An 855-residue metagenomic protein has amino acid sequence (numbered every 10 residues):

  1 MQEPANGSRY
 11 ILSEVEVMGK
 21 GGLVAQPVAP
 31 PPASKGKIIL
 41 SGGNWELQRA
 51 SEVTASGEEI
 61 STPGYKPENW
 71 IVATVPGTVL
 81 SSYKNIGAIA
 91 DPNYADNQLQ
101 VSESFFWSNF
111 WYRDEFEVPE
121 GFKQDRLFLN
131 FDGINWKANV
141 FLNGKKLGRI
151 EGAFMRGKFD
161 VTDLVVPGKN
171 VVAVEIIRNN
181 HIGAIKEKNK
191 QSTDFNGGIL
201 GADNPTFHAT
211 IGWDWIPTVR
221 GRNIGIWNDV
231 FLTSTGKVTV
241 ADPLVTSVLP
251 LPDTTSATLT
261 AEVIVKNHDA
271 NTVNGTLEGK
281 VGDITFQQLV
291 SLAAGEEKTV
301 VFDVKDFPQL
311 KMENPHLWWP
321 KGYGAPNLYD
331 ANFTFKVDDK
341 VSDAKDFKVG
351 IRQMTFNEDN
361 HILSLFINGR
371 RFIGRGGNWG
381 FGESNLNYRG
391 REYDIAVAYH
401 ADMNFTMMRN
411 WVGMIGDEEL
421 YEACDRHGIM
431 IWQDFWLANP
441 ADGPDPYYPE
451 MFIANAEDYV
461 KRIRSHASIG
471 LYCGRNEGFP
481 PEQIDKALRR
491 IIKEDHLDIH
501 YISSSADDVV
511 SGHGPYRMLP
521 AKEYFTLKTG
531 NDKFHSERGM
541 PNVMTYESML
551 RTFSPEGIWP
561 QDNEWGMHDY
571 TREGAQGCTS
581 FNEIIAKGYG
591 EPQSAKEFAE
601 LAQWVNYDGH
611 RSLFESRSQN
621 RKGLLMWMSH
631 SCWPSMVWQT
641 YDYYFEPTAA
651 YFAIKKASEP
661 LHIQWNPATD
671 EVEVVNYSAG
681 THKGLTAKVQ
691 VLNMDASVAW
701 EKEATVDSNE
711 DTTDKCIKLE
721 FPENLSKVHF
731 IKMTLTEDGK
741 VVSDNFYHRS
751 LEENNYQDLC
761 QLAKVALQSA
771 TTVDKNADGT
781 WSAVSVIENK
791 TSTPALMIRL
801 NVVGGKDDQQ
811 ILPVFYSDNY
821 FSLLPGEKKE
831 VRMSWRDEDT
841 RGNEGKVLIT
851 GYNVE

Functional and structural regions predicted by a protein language model:
M1-P27: Aromatic, loop-rich ligand-recognition surfaces of beta-strand-rich domains
P4, V15, K20, A50 (+6 more regions): Flexible loop residues that form catalytic and substrate-binding hotspots at small-molecule/glycan-binding clefts
P4-N6, E52, N135-W136, N179 (+5 more regions): Short, solvent-exposed loop/turn segments at secondary-structure junctions
G19-L23, R49, E120, I176-N180 (+11 more regions): A generic secondary-structure signal for well-formed alpha-helical elements
Q26-M407, W411, E646, F652-E855: Secreted/periplasmic carbohydrate-active enzymes, especially glycoside hydrolases
K37-L40, E46-A55, T74-T78, I211 (+5 more regions): Substrate-binding clefts and catalytic carboxylate motifs of secreted carbohydrate-active enzymes
A398-A401, D425, R617-S618: Non-catalytic positions within long, well-ordered alpha-helices that form the structural scaffold/packing of enzyme
M407-E573, A602-V605, G609-L613, G623 (+2 more regions): Substrate-binding/catalytic cleft of secreted carbohydrate-active enzymes, primarily glycoside hydrolases
